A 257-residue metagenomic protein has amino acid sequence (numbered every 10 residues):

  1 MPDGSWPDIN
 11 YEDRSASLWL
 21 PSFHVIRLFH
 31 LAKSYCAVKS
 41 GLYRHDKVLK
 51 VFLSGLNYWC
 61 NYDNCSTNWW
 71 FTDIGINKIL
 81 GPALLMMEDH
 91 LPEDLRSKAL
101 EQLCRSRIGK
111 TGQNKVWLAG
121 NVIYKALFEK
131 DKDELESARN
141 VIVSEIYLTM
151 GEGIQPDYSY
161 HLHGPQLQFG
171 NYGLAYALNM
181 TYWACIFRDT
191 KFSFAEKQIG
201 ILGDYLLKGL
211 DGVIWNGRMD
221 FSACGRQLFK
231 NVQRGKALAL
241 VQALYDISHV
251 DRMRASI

Functional and structural regions predicted by a protein language model:
P2-R234, L238: Aromatic-lined, polymer-binding surfaces characteristic of secreted/periplasmic polysaccharide-degrading enzymes
F229-I257: Charged, compositionally biased non-catalytic regions
